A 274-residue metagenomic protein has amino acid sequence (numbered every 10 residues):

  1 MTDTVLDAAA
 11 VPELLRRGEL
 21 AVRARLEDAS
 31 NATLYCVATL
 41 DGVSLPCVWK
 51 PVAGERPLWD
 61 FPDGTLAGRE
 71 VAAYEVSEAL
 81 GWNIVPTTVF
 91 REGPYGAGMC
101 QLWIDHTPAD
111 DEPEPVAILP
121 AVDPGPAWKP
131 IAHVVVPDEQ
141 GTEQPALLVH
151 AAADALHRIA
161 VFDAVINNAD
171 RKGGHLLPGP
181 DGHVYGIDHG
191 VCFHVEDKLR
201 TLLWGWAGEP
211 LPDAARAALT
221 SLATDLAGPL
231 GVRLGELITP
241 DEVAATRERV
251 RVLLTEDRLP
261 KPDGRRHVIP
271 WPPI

Functional and structural regions predicted by a protein language model:
M1-E19: Juxta-kinase regulatory segment immediately upstream of eukaryotic protein kinase catalytic domains
V5-L6, S44-V48, H133-V134, P145-A146 (+2 more regions): Short hydrophobic/aromatic-rich motifs at helix boundaries and adjacent loops
L14-Q140, V161-A169, P180-I187: Conserved ATP-binding subdomain of kinase catalytic cores across diverse folds
P62, G179-I274: C-terminal catalytic region of ATP-dependent kinase domains
L66, A151-R158, A169, E196: Short capping loops/turns at secondary-structure boundaries
G98-V165, G205-E209, D213, A217-A244: ATP-dependent phospho-/nucleotidyl transfer catalytic cores
I166, G173, V191: Short, glycine/acidic-enriched loop or turn micro-motifs at the edges of active sites
G174-P178: Hydrophobic residue at the +6 position relative to the catalytic HRD Asp in the kinase catalytic loop
